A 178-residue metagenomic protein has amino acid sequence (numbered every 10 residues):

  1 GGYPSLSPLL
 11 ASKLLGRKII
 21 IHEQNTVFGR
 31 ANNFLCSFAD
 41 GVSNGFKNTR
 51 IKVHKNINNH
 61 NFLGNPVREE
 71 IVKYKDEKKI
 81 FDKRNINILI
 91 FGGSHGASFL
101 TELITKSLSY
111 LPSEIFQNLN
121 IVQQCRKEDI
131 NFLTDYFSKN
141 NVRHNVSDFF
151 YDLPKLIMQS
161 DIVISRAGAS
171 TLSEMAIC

Functional and structural regions predicted by a protein language model:
G1-G2, K47, G93, R126 (+1 more regions): Short glycine-/small-residue-rich Rossmann-like dinucleotide-binding loops
G1-L15: An aromatic- and histidine-rich active-site surface loop
L10, P154, L172-C178: Short alpha-helical segment that forms part of, or immediately flanks, the ligand-binding pocket in carbohydrate-active
K13-D76: Active-site-proximal region of nucleotide-activated glycan assembly enzymes, centered on histidine/acidic-rich loops
I20, G41-S43, N61, V122 (+2 more regions): Hydrophobic/aromatic beta-strand patches that form the interior of the parallel beta-sheet core in alpha/beta enzyme
S37-F38, M158-Q159, I177: Alpha-helix C-terminal capping/helix-to-coil transition sites in glycosyltransferase folds
K75-I162: Donor-nucleotide binding loops and adjacent catalytic segments primarily of GT-B fold Leloir glycosyltransferases
M158-S173: Acidic donor-binding loop of glycosyltransferase active sites
